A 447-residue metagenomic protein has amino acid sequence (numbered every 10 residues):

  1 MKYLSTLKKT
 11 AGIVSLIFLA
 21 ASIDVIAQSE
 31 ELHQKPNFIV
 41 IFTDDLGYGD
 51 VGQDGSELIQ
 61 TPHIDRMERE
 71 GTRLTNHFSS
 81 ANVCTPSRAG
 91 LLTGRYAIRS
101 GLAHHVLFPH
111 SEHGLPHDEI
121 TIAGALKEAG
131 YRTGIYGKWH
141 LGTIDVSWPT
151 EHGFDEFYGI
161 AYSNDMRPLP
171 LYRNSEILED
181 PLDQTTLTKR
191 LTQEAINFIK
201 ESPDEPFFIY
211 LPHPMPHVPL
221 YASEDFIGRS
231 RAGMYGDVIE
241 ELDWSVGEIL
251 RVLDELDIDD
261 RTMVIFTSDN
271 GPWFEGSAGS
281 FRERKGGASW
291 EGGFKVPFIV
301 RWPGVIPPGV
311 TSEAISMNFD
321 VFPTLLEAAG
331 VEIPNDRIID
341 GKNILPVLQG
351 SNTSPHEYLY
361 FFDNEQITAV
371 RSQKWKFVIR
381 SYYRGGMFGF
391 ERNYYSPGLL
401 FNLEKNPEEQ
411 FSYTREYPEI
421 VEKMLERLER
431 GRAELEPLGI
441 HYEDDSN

Functional and structural regions predicted by a protein language model:
K2-L4, S15, V25-L399, L403 (+1 more regions): Formylglycine-dependent sulfatase
T10-S22: Bacterial N-terminal signal peptides
